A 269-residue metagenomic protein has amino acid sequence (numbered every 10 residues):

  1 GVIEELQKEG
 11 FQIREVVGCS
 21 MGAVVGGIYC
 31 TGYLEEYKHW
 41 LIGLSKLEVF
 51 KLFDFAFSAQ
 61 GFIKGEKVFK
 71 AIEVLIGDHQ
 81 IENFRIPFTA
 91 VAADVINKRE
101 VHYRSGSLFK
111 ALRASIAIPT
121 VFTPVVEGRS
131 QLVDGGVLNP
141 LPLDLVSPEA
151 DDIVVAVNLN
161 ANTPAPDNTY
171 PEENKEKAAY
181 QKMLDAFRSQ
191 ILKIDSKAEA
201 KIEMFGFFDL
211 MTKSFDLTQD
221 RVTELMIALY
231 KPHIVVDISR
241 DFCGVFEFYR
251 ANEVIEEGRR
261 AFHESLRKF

Functional and structural regions predicted by a protein language model:
G1-C19, G27-F269: Patatin-like phospholipase
